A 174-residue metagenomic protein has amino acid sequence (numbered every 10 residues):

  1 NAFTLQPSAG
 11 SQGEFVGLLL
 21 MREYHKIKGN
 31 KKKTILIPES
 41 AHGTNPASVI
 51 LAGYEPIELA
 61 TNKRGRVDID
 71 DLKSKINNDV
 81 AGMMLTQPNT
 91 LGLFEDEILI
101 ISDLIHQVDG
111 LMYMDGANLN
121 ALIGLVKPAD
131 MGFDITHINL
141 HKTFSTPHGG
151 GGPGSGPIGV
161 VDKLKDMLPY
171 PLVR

Functional and structural regions predicted by a protein language model:
N1-G17: Short loop-beta-helix segment that forms the pyridoxal 5′-phosphate
Q12-R174: Conserved PLP-enzyme active-site core in the AAT-like
